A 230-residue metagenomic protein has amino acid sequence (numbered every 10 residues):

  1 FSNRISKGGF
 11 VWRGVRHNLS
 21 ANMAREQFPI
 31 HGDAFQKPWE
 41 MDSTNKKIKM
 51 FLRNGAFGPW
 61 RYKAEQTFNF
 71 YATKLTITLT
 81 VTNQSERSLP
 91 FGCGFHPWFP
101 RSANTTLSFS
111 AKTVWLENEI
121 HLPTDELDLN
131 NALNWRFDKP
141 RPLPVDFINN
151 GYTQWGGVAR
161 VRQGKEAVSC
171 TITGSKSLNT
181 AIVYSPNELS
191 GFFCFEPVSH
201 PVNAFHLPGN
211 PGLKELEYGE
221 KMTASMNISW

Functional and structural regions predicted by a protein language model:
F1-V11, P208-P211: Short acidic, Pro/Gly- and aromatic-enriched capping/linker segments at domain boundaries
F10-N18, L79, E215-W230: Short Pro-Gly-centered flexible turn/kink motifs
V11-V15, M41-K47, N69-K74, S102-A103 (+3 more regions): A short, structured loop/turn motif at beta-sheet edges
A21-A72: Extended, loop-rich substrate-binding clefts of extracytoplasmic carbohydrate-active enzymes
L52-F91, F95-F99: Acidic, contiguous internal or C-terminal segments within carbohydrate-active enzymes that form a structured patch used
A56-G58, K112-D125, E196-L216: Surface-exposed, gly/pro-biased binding rims or lids
W98-S175: Active-site/ligand-binding surface loops and adjacent short beta/alpha elements that line catalytic pockets across
Q163-V202: Glycine-rich active-site loops that engage anionic ligands at enzyme catalytic sites
